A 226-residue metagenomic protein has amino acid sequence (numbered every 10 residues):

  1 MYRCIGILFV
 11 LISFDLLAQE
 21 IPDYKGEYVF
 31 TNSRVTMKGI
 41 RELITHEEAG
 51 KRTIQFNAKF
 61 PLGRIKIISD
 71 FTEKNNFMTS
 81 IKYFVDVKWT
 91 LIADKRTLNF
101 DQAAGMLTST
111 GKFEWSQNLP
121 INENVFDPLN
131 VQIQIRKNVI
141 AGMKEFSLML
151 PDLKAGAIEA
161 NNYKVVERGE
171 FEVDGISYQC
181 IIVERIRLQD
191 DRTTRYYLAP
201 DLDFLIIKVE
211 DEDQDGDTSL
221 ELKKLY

Functional and structural regions predicted by a protein language model:
M1-C4: Positively charged n-region of N-terminal signal peptides that target proteins for export
G6-V10: Hydrophobic helical h-region of N-terminal Sec-dependent signal peptides in bacterial secretory/periplasmic proteins
S13-F14: N-terminal signal peptide c-region/cleavage motif recognized by signal peptidases
A18-I21, S116-N118: Intrinsically disordered, low-complexity regions
Q19-Q102, G142-Y226: Acidic, serine/threonine-rich low-complexity disordered tracts
A93-V139: Hydrophobic, well-structured mid-protein blocks that either form specific transmembrane helices
